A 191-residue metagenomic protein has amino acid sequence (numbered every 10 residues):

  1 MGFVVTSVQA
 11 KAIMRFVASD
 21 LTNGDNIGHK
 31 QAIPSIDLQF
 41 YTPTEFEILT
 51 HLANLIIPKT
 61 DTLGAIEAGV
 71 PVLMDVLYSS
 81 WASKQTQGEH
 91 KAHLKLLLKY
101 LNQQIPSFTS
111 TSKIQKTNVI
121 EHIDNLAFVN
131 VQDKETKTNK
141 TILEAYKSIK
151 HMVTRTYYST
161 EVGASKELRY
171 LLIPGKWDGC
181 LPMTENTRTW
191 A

Functional and structural regions predicted by a protein language model:
M1: Glycine-rich phosphate-binding loop of nucleotide-binding enzymes
V4-H51: C-terminal segment of N-terminal export signals and the immediately downstream linker at the start of the mature
A32-P34, T44-H51, L55, T62-L63 (+1 more regions): Mature-region segments of soluble proteins
